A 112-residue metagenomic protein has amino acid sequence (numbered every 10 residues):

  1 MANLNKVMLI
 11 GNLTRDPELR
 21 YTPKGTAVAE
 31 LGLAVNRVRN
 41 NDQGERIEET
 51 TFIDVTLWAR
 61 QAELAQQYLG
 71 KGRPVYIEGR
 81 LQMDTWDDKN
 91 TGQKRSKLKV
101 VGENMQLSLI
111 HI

Functional and structural regions predicted by a protein language model:
N3, L9-E49, K94-S96: Core FKBP-type peptidyl-prolyl cis-trans isomerase
N3-K6, E30-G32, D54, T85 (+2 more regions): Residue-level recognition of specific faces of alpha-helices
K6-M8, F52, G72: Intrinsic-disorder/low-complexity, polar/charged segments enriched in Ser/Thr/Lys/Arg/Asp/Glu/Gln
G11-L13, L33, K71-M83, G102-M105: OB-fold and OB-like beta-barrel modules that bind single-stranded nucleic acids
R20, Q106-S108: Nucleotide phosphate-binding site architecture
Q43-Q67: A beta-strand/beta-hairpin structural motif
W58-K94: Beta-rich strand-turn-strand
I110-I112: Conserved small/polar residues in nucleotide/adenosyl-binding loops
